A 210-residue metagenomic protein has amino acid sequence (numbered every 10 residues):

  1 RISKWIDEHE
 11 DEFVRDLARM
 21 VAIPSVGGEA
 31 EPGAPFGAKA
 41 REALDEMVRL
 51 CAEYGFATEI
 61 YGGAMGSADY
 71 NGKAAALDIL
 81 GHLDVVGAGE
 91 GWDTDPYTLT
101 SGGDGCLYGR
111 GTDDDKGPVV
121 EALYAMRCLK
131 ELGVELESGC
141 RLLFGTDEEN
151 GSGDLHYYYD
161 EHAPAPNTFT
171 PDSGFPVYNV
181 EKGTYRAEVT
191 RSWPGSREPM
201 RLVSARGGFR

Functional and structural regions predicted by a protein language model:
R1-T112, E131-L136, V177: Acidic/His- and Gly-rich active-site-bordering loop/insert found across diverse amide/peptide-bond hydrolases
A18, D45-V48, V120-R127, H156 (+1 more regions): Predominant activation on well-ordered alpha-helical scaffold segments within soluble catalytic domains
I60-Y61, S152, T170-P171: Short gly/ser/thr-rich secondary-structure transition/capping motifs
A75-L77, C140, A165-N167: The start of beta-strands in P-loop NTPase/AAA+ ATPase cores
I79, S101-E149, E188-W193, L202-R210: Alpha-helical metal-binding/catalytic segments enriched in His/Glu/Asp
L83-V85, C140-N150, P171-P176: Acidic, glycine-rich active-site loops and adjacent beta-strand->loop/helix elements that engage anionic groups
G87-A88, K116, E149-G153, P176-N179 (+1 more regions): Short, well-ordered, mixed-charge alpha-helical segments that flank or form enzyme active sites
H156-R210: Midchain, well-structured core segments that form catalytic/ion-binding scaffolds
